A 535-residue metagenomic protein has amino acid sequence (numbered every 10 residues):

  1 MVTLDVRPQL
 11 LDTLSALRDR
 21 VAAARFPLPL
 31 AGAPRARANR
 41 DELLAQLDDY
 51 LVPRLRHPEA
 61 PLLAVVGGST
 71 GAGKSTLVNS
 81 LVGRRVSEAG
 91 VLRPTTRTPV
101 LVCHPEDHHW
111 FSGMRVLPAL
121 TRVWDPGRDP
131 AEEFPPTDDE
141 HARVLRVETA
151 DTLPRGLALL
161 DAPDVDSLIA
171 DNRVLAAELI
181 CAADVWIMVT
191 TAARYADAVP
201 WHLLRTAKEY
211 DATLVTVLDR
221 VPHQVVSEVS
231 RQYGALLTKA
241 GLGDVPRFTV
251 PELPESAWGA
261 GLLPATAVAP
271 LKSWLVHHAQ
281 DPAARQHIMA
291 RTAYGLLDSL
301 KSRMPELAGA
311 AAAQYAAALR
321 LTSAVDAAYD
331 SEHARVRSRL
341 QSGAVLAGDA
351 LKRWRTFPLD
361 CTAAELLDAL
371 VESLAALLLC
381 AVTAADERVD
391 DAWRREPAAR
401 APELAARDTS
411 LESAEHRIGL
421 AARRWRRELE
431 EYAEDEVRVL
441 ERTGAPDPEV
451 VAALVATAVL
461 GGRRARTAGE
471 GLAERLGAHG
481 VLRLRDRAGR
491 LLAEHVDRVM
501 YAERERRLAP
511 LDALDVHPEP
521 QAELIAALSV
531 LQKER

Functional and structural regions predicted by a protein language model:
M1-G83, A158-L159, A176-A177, C181-V185 (+1 more regions): Non-catalytic alpha-helical scaffolds
P58-R285: Globular "head" domains of long coiled-coil molecular machines
